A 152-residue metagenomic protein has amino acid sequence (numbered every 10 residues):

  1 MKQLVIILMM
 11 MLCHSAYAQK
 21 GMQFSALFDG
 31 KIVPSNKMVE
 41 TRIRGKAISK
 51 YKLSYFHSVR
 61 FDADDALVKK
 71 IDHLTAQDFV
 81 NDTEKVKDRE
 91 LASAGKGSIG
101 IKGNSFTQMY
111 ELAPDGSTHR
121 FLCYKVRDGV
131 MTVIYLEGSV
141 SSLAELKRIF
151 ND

Functional and structural regions predicted by a protein language model:
M1-F24: Bacterial Sec-dependent N-terminal signal peptides
S15, P34-S35, D78-N81: Short secondary-structure junctions and interdomain/linker hinges
K20, L112-A113, N151-D152: A structural motif
M22-T75: Early exported N-terminus immediately downstream of N-terminal targeting peptides
S25, D29, D72, V80 (+2 more regions): Generic detector of well-ordered alpha-helical segments enriched in charged/polar residues, highlighting helical
R60-F106: Mid-chain, structured segments of secreted extracytoplasmic proteins
M109-S141: A short, solvent-exposed beta-edge/loop patch
S139-D152: Surface-exposed amphipathic alpha-helical segments
